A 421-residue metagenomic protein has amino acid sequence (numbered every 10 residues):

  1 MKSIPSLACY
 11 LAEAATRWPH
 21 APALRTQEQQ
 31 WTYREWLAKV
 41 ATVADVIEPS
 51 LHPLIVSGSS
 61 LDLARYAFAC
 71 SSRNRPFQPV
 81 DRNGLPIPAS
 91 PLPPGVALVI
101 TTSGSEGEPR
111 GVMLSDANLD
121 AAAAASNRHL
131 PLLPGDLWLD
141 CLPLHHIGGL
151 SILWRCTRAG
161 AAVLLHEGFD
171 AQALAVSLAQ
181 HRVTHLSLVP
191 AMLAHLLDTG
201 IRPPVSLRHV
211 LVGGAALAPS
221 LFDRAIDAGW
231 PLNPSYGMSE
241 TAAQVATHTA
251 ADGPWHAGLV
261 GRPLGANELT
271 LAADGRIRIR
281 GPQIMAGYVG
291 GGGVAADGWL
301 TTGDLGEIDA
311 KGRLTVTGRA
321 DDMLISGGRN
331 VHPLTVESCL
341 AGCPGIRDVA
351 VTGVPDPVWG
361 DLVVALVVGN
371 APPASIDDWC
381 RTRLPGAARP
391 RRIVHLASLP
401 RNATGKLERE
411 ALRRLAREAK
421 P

Functional and structural regions predicted by a protein language model:
K2-A8, H20, I87-T101, E108 (+1 more regions): Conserved pre-ATP/AMP-binding loop-to-beta segment of ANL
K2-S3, L7, A12, H20-E48 (+2 more regions): Conserved AMP-binding/adenylate-forming core of the ANL superfamily
S3, Q29, A44-D81, C141 (+1 more regions): Conserved AMP-binding/adenylate-forming
T32-R34, A97-A124: Conserved AMP-binding A3 loop
D120-L137, H145-H185, T199: Conserved AMP-binding/adenylation subdomain of ANL enzymes
H185-L188, L196-W255, E268: Gly/Ser/Thr-rich phosphate-binding loop
L259-A266, A272-G298, R319, V331: Conserved ATP/PPi-binding loop(s) of AMP-dependent carboxylate-activating enzymes
G281, L305-A388, S398, G405 (+1 more regions): AMP-binding/adenylate-forming catalytic core of the ANL superfamily
